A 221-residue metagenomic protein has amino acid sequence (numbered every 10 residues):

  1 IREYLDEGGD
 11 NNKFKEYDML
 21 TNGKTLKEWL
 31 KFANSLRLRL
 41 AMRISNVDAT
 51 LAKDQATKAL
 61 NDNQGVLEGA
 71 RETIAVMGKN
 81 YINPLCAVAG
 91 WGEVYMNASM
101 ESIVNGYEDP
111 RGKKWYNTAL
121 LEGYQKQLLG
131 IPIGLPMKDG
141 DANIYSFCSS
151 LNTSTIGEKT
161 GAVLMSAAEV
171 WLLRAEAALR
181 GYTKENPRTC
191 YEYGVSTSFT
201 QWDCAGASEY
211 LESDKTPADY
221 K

Functional and structural regions predicted by a protein language model:
I1-G206, T216-P217: Structured, solvent-exposed acidic/aromatic patches
E212: Anion-binding (especially nucleotide phosphate/pyrophosphate-binding) glycine-rich loop and adjoining beta-alpha core
Y220-K221: CBM-like carbohydrate-recognition segments
